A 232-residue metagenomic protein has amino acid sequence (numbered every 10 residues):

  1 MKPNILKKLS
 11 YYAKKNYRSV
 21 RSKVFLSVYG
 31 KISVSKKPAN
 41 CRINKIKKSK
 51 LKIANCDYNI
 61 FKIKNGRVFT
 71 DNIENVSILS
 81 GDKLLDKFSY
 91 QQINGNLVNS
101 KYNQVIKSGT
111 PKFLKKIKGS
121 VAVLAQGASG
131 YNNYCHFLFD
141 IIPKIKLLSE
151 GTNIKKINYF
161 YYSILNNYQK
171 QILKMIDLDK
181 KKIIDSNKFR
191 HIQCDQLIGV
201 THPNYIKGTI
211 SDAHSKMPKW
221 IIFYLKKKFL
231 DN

Functional and structural regions predicted by a protein language model:
M1-N232: The feature primarily captures lumenal catalytic ectodomains of type II secretory-pathway glycosyltransferases
